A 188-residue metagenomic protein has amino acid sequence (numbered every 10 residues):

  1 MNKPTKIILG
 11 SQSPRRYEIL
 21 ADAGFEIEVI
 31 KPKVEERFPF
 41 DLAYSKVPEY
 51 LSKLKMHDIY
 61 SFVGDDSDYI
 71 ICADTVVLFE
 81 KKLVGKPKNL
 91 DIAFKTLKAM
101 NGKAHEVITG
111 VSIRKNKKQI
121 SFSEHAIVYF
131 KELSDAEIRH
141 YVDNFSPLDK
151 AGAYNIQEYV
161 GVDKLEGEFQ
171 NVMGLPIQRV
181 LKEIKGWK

Functional and structural regions predicted by a protein language model:
N2-F25: N-terminal beta1-alpha1 ligand-phosphate binding loop
K3-K6, Y44-K188: Anionic-ligand binding patches
Q12, P32, N116: Cofactor-binding loop segments of dinucleotide-utilizing enzymes, especially the Rossmann-like FAD- and NAD(P)+-binding
P14, V34, I177: Short, glycine/serine-rich, charged loops/turns that create anion-binding and catalytic segments at active sites
I27-F38: A short beta-strand-loop structural module common to alpha/beta enzyme folds
F40-L42: Short acidic/polar beta-strand-loop edge motifs in secreted extracellular and Gram-negative envelope-associated
